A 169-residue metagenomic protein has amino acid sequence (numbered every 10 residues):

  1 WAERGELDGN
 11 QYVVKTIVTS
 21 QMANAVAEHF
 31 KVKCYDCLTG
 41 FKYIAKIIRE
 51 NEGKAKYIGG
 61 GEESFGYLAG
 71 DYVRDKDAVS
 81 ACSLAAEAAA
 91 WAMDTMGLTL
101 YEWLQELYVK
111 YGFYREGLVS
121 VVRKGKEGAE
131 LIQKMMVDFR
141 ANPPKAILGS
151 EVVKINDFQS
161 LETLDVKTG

Functional and structural regions predicted by a protein language model:
W1-E3: Cysteine protease catalytic core and zymogen-processing segment of caspase-like enzymes
L7-G169: Phosphate-binding and adjacent anionic-ligand microenvironments
